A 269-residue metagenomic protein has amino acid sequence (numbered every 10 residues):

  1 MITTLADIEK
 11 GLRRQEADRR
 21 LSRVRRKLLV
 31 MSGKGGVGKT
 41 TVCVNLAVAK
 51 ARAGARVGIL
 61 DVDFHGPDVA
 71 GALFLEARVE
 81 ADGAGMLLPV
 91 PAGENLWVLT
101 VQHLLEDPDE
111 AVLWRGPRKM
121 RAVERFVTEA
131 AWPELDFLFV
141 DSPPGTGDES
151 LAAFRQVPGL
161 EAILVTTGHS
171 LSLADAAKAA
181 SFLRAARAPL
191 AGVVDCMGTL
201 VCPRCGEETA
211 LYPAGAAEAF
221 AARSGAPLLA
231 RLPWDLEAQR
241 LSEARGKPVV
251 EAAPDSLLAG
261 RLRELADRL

Functional and structural regions predicted by a protein language model:
M1-L12, A180-L269: C-terminal lobe/tail of nucleotide-utilizing enzymes
M1-V37, R78: Extreme N-terminal, non-catalytic leader segments that precede Walker-type/kinase nucleotide-binding cores
V24, G35, D61, V69 (+8 more regions): Residue-level signature of catalytic and energy-coupling elements of molecular machines, predominantly ATP/GTP-dependent
R26-F64, A176, A180-F182: Walker A/P-loop phosphate-binding motif and the immediately C-terminal alpha-helix
R56-D61, L164, G192-V193: Short beta-strand "acidic-cap" motif of Rossmann-like dinucleotide-binding folds
R56-G58, V62-L105, M120, E124-V127: Phosphate-binding loop that captures ATP/GTP phosphates
L105-P158: Phosphate-binding/switch loop-helix module in NTP-utilizing enzymes
V140-L183: Conserved P-loop NTPase nucleotide-binding/switch module
